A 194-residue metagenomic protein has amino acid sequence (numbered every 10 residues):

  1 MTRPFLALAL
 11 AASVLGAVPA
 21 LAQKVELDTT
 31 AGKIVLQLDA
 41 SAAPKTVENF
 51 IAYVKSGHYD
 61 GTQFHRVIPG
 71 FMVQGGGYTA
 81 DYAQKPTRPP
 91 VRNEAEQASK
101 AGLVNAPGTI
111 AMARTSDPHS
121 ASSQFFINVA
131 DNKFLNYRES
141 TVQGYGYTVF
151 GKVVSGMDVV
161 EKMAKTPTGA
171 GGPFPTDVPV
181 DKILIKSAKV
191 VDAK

Functional and structural regions predicted by a protein language model:
T2-A9, G16-K194: Cyclophilin-like peptidyl-prolyl cis-trans isomerases
